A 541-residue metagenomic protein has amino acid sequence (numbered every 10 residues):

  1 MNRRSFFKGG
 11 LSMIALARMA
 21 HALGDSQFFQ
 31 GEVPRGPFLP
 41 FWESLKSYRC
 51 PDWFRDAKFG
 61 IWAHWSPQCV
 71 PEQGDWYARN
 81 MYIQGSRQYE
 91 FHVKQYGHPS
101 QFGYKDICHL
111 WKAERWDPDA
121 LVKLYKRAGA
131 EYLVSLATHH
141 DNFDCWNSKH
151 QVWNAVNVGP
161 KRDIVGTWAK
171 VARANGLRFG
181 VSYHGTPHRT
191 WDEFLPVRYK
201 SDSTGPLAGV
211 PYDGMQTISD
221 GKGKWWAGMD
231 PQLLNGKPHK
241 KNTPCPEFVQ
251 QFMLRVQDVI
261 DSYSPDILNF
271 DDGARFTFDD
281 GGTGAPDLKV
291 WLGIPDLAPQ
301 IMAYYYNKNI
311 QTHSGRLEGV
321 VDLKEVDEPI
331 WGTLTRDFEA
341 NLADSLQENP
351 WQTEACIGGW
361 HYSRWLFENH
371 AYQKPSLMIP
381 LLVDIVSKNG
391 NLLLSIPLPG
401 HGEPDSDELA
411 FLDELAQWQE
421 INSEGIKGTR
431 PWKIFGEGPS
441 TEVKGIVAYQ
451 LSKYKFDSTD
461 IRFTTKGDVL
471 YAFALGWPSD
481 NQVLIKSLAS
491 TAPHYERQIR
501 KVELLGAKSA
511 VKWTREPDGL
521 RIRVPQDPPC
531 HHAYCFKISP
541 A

Functional and structural regions predicted by a protein language model:
S5-D25: N-terminal export signals
L23-A541: Mature catalytic domains of secreted/periplasmic carbohydrate-active enzymes
